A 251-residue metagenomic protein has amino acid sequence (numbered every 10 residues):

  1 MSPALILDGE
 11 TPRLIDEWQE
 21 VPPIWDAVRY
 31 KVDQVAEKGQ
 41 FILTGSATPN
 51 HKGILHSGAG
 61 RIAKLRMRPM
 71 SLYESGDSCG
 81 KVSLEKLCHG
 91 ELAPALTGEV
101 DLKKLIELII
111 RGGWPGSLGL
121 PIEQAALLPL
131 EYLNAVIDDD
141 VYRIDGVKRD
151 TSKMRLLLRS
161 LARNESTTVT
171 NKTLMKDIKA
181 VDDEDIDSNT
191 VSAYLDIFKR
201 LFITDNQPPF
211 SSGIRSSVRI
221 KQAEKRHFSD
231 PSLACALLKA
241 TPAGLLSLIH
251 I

Functional and structural regions predicted by a protein language model:
M1-G9: Short glycine-rich substrate-engagement loop in P-loop NTPases that contacts/grips substrate
D8-P23: Conserved P-loop NTPase "ATPase switch" module shared by AAA+ and STAND
Q19-V28, G53: Conserved ATPase-coupling elements of RecA-like P-loop NTPase cores
D26-I42: Conserved catalytic/switch belt of AAA+ P-loop NTPases
R29-V32, G58-I62, G244-L245: Glycine-rich, phosphate-binding/catalytic loops in enzymes
I42-K52: Active-site nucleotide-donor binding segment shared across nucleotidyl transfer reactions
K52-T167: Interdomain motor-coupling "hinge/lid" segment immediately C-terminal to the ATP-binding subdomain of NTP-driven enzymes
I122-I249: Accessory nucleic acid-recognition modules appended to NTPase machines
